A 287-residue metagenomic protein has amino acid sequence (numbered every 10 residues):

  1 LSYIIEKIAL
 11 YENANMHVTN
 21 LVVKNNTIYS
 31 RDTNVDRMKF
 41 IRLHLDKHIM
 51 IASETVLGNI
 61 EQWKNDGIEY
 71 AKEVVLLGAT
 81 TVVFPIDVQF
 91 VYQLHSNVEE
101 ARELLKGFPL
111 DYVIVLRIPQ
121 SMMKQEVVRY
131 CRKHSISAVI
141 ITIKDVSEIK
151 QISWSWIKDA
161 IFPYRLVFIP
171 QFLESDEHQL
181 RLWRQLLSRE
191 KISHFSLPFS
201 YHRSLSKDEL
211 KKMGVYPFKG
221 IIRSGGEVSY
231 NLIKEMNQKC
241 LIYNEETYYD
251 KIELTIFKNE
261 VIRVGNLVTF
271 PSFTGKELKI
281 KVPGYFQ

Functional and structural regions predicted by a protein language model:
L1-L45, I49-V83, E103, Q179-Q287: Active-site microenvironment of metallo-dependent hydrolases
S53-E61, P85-D87, L116-I118, I143 (+1 more regions): A cross-domain feature marking catalytic cores of carbohydrate-active enzymes and several ubiquitous metabolic/repair
A71-K144: Divalent-metal coordination cores built from histidine and acidic residues
G78-T80, R132-V139, A160-V167, L187-S193: Glycine-enriched alpha-helix->loop->beta-strand junction motifs that scaffold or abut catalytic
V113-R117, I141-E148, V167-S175, L197-R203: A generic structural motif
E126-Y130, I152-I157: A short acidic, amphipathic alpha-helical/loop segment
V146, I152-S153, Y164, Q179: Conserved, well-structured core segments that form the ligand-binding/active-site neighborhood of functional domains
P163-R184, G225: Short acidic/histidine-rich active-site segments
